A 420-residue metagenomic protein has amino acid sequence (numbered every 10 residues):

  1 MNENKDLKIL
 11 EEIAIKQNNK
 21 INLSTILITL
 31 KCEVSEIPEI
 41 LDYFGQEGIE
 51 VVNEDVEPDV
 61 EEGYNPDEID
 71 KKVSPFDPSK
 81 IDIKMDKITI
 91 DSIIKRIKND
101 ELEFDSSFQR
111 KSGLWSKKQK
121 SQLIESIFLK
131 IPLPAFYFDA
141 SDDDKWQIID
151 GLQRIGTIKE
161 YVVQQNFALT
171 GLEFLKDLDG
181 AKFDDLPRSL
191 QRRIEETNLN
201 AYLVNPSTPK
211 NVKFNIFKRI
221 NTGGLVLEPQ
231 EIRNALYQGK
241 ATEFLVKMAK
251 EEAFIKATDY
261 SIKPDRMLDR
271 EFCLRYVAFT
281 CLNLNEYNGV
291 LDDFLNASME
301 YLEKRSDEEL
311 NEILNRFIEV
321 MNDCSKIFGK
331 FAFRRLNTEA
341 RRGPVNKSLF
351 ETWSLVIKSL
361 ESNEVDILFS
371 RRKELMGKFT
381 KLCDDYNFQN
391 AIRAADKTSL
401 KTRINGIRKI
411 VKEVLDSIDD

Functional and structural regions predicted by a protein language model:
M1-E68: Transcription initiation cofactors for RNA polymerase, centered on bacterial and plant organellar sigma factors
N22, N99-S106: A short, surface-exposed helix-loop junction/capping segment
E36, I40, V212, L268-R275 (+4 more regions): Residue-level detector of well-ordered alpha-helical segments, enriched for hydrophobic/aromatic packing positions
G63-K95, D105-E300, M376-G377, Y386-L400 (+1 more regions): Basic- and aromatic-enriched surface patches that contact anionic nucleotides/nucleic acids
D184-R188, S306, E361: Residues that cap or delimit alpha-helices
L291-R342, L349: Small-residue-rich helix-loop
F333-D384: C-terminal hydrophobic structural anchor segments that stabilize assembly/packing rather than catalytic chemistry
N363-D420: Short hairpin/turn module used for nucleic-acid contact or packing/dimerization
